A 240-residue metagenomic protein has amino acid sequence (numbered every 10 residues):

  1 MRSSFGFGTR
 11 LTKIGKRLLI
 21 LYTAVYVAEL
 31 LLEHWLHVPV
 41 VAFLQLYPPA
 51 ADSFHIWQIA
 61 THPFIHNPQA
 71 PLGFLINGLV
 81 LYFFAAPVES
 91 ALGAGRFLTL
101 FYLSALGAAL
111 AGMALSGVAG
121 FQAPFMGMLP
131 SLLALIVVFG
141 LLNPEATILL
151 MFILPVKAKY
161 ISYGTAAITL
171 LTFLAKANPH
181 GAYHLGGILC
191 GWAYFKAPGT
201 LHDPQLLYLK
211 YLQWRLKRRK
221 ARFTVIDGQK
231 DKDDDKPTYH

Functional and structural regions predicted by a protein language model:
M1-I14, A167-H240: C-terminal transmembrane module of polytopic alpha-helical membrane proteins
G8-F125, F173-Y183, K196: N-terminal TM1-TM2 helical hairpin plus the immediately adjacent luminal interfacial "cap"
T23, L75, L79, Y163-A167 (+1 more regions): Core hydrophobic alpha-helical membrane-spanning segments
L75, G127-I136, A182-L189: Membrane-embedded alpha-helical segments of multi-pass membrane proteins, especially the transmembrane helices
G78-A86, L133-L141, I148, T165-T169: Membrane-cytosol interface at the C-terminal ends of transmembrane alpha helices in small multi-pass membrane proteins
S90, L142-P155, T200-P204: Alpha-helical transmembrane bundle and helix-membrane interface signal in multi-pass integral membrane proteins
A105-G107, K159-A167: Small-residue-rich segments of transmembrane alpha-helices in multi-pass membrane proteins, especially helix faces
V118-P144, V156-A158: Membrane-interface micro-motifs in multi-pass membrane enzymes
